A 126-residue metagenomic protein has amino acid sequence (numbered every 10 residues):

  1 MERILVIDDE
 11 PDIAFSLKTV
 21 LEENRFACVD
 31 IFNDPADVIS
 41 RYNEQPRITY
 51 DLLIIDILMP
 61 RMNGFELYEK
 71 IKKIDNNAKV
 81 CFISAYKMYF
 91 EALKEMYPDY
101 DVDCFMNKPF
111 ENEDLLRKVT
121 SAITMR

Functional and structural regions predicted by a protein language model:
P11-D30, Y100: Two-component/phosphorelay signaling modules centered on CheY-like receiver
I31-L52: Acidic, metal-coordinating helix/loop segments flanking the phosphotransfer/catalytic sites of two-component signaling
D56: Active-site residues of response regulator receiver
M59: Receiver (REC) domain active-site loop signature in two-component systems and cognate sites in sensor histidine kinases
I83-A85: Hydrophobic/aromatic residues positioned on beta-strands within the core alpha/beta folds
F110-T120: C-terminal output helix
